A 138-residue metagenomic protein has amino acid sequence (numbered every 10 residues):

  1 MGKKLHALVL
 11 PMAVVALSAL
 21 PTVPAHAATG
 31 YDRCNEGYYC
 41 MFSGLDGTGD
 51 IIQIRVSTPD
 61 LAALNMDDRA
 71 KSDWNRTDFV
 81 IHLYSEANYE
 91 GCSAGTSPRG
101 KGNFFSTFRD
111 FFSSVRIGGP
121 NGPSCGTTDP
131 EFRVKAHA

Functional and structural regions predicted by a protein language model:
G2-P11, L17-S18, V23-A138: Compact beta-sheet-dominated domain cores in extracellular/mature segments
